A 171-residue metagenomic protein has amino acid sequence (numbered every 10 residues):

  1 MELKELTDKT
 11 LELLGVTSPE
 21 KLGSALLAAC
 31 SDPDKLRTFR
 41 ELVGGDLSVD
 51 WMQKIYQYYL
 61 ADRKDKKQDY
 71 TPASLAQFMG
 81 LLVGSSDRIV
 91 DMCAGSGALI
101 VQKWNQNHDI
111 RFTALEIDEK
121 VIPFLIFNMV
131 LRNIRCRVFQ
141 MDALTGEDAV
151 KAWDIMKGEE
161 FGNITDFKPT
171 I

Functional and structural regions predicted by a protein language model:
M1-I171: Class I S-adenosyl-L-methionine-dependent methyltransferase catalytic core
